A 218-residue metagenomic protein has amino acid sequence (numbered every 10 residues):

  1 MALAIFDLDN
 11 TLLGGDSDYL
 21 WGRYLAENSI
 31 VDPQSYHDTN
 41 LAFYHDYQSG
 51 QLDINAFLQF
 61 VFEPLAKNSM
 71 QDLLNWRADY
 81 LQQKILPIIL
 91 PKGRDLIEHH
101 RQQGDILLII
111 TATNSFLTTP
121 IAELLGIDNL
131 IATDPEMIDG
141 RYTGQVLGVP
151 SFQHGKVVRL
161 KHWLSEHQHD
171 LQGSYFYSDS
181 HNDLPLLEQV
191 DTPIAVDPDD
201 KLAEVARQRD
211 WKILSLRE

Functional and structural regions predicted by a protein language model:
M1, N75, Q82-E218: C-terminal cap/substrate-recognition subdomain and adjoining C-terminal extension of metal-dependent phosphatase-like
M1-S49: Active-site neighborhood of HAD-like aspartate-dependent phosphohydrolases
L8, G15, D53, Q71-L74: Catalytic cores of transferase enzymes with a strong primary signal for eukaryotic protein kinases
D16, N68, G155: Conserved active-site and cofactor/substrate-binding residues in soluble primary-metabolism enzymes
G22-R23, F62, D191: Amphipathic alpha-helical segments within well-ordered protein domains
Y44-Y47, I54-M70, N129, D134: Short, compositionally biased "basic patch" segments
A56-K92: Metal-dependent phosphoesterase signature
